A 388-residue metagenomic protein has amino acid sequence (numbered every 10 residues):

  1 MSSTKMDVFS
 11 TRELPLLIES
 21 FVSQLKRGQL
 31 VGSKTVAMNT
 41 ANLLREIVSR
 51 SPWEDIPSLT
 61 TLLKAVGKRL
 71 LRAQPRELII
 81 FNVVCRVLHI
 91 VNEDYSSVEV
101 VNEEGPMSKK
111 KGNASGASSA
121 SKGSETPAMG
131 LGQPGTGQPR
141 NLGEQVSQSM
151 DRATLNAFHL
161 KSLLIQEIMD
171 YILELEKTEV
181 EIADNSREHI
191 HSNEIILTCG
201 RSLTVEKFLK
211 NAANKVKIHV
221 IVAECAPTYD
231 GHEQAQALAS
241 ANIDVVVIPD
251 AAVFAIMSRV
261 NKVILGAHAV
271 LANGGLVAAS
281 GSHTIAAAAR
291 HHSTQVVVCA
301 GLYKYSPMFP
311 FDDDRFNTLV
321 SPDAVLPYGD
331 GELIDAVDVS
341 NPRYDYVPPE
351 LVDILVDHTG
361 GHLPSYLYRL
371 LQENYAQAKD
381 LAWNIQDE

Functional and structural regions predicted by a protein language model:
S2-P139: Long amphipathic alpha-helical segments
G123, P127-Q133, E144-D151, E206-K207 (+2 more regions): Conserved phosphate- and dinucleotide-binding cores of soluble alpha/beta proteins, encompassing both enzyme active
G135-I165: Short acidic, low-complexity segments enriched in Ser/Thr/Gly/Pro
H159, L163-T178: Glycine-rich phosphate-binding "P-loop"
M169-L175, E194-I195, V222-C225, A272-L276: Flexible, glycine/proline-enriched loop segments at strand-loop-helix junctions that form or flank small-ligand binding
E174-H191: A short, well-structured juxtamembrane/interface segment
I190-N193, K215-H219: Short, surface-exposed connector motifs at secondary-structure boundaries
I195-E206, P227: Gly/Ser/Thr-rich loops at beta-strand to alpha-helix junctions that form or flank small-molecule/cofactor-binding
